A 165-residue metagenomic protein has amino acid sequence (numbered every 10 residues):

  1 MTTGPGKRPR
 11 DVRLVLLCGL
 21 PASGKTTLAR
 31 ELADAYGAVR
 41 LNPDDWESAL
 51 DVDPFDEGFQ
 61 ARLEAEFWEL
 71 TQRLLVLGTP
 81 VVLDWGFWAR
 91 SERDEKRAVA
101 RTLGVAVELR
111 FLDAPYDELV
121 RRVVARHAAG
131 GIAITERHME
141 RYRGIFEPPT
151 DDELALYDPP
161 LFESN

Functional and structural regions predicted by a protein language model:
T2-C18, S23-T26, E31, A35 (+2 more regions): Conserved GTP-binding G-domain of TRAFAC-class P-loop NTPases and closely related GTPase folds
D11-L16, L63, F67, L109: Anionic, Ser/Thr-rich low-complexity intrinsically disordered regions
S23-T79, A125: Conserved substrate/cofactor phosphate-moiety recognition/catalytic segment in nucleotide-dependent phosphotransferases
A35, L77, T102-L103, D152: Alpha-helix C-cap/termination motif
A49, L75, W88-G130: ATP-dependent NMP and nucleoside kinases share a basic, alpha-helical "lid"
Q60-W68, R90, D113, E136-R143: Amphipathic alpha-helical transducer elements in NTP-driven molecular machines
V81-D84, L109: Short catalytic-loop micro-motif centered on adjacent basic/acidic residues
